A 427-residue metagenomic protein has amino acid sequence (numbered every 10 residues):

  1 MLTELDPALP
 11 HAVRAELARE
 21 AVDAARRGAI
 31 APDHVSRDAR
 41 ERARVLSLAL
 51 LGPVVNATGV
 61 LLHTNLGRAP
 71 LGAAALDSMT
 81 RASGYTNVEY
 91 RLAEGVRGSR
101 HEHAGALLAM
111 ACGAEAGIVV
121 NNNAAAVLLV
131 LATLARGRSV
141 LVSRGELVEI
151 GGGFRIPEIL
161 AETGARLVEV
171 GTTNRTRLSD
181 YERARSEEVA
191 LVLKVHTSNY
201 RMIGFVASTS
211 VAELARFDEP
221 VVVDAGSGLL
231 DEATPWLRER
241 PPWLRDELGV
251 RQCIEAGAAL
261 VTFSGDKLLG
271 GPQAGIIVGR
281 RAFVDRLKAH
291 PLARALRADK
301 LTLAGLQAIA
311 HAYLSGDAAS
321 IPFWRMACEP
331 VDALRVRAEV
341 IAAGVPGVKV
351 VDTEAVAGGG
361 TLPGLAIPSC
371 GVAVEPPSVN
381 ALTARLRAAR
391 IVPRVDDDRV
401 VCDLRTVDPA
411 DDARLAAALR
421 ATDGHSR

Functional and structural regions predicted by a protein language model:
M1-L46: Long amphipathic alpha-helical segments
P7-R26, P53-V55, E187-A190, A312-Y313 (+1 more regions): N-terminal glycine-rich anion-binding loops that anchor highly charged ligand groups
A18, A57-T58, R68-A93: Glycine-rich phosphate-binding segment of PLP-dependent enzymes
R27-N65, A69-L71: Glycine-rich, N-terminal phosphate-binding loop and its surrounding beta-alpha-beta segment
V55-G59, L268-P272, I367, R394-V400: Short Gly/Ser/Thr- and Asp/Glu-enriched loop/turn motifs at secondary-structure junctions
E94-K300, A304-Q307, A418: Conserved PLP-enzyme active-site core in the AAT-like
V142, T302-L303, Q307-G358: Conserved PLP-dependent catalytic core of the aminotransferase class-I/II
R335-D411: Conserved C-terminal alpha-helix-loop-beta "cap" of PLP-dependent enzymes that closes/shapes the active-site mouth
